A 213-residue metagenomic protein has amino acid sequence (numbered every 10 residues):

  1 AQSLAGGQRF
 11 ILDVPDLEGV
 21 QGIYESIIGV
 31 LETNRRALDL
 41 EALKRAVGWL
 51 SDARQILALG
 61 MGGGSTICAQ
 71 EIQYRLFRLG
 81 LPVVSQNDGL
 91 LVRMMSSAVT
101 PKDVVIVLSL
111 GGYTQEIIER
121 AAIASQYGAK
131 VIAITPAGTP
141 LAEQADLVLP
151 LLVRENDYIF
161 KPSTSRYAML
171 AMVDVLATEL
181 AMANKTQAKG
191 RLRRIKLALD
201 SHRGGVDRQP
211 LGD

Functional and structural regions predicted by a protein language model:
A1-A42: HTH-adjacent hinge/linker in prokaryotic transcriptional regulators
D16, V20, D39-A42, S65 (+2 more regions): Residue-level recognition of alpha-helical structural elements
E41-R54: Glycine-rich phosphate/diphosphate-binding loops that line cofactor/substrate pockets in enzymes
D52-A171, V175-N184: Glycine-rich phosphate-binding loops that contact phosphosugars or nucleotide phosphates
M182-D213: Internal, active-site/partner-interface "lid" segment
